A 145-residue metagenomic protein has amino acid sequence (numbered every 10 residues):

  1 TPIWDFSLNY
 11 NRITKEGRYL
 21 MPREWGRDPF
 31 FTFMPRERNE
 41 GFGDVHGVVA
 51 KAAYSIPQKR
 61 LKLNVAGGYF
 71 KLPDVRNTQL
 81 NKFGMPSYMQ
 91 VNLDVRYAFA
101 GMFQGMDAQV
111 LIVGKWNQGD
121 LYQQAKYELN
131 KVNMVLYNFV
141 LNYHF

Functional and structural regions predicted by a protein language model:
T1-P2, L8-Y10, A50-Y54, L93-Y97 (+1 more regions): Residues on the lipid-exposed face of transmembrane beta-strands in outer-membrane beta-barrel proteins
P2-W4, H46-V48, K59-L63, V91 (+2 more regions): Outer-envelope beta-barrel architecture signal
Y10-E16, R27, I56-Q58, G67-P73 (+3 more regions): Transmembrane beta-strands of outer-membrane beta-barrel pores
Y19-E24, D74-K82, D120-Y127: Outer-membrane beta-barrel translocator domains and adjoining extracellular loop/strand segments of Gram-negative
L20-F42: Flexible internal linker/loop segments at domain or repeat junctions
N39-D44, N81-Y88, E128-V135: Replace "Gram-negative outer membrane beta-barrel proteins" with "bacterial and organellar outer membrane beta-barrel
L61-A66, F70-F103, D107: A C-terminal functional module that forms or caps the active site or interfaces directly with catalytic machinery
K131-F145: Outer-membrane beta-barrel "beta-signal"
